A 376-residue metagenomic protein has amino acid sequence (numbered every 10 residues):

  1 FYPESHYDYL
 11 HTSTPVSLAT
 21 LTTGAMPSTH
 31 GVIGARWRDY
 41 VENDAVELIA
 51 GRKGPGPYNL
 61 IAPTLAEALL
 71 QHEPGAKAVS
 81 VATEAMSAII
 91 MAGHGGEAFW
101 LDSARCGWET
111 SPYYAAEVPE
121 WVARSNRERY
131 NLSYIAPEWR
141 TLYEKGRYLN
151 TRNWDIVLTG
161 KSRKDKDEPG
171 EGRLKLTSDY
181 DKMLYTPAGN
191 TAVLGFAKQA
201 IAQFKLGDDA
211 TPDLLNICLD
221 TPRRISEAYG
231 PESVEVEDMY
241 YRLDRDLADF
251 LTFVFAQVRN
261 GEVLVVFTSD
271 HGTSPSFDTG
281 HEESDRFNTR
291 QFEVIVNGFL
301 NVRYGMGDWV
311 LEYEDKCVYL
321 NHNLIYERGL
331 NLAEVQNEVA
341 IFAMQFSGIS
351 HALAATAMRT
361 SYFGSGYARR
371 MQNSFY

Functional and structural regions predicted by a protein language model:
F1, T14-L21, I61-L65, P74 (+8 more regions): Stable alpha-helical elements in mature extracytoplasmic
F1-T20, G24-M26, K77-V81: Short, structured active-site-proximal loop/turn typified by the sulfatase FGly-forming signature C/S-X-P-X-R
H6-D8, G51-G56, Y180-P187, G230-E237 (+1 more regions): Second-shell loop/turn segments in exported
M26, G34-T211, D220-E227, I341-F342 (+1 more regions): His/Asp/Glu-rich, glycine-adjacent segments that coordinate divalent cations and/or stabilize oxyanion chemistry on
Y40, A45-V46, Y58-A66, E84-M86 (+4 more regions): Active-site neighborhoods of enzymes that stabilize oxyanions during catalysis
G93-A104, Y229-E237, G272-F292, Y367-Q372: Short secondary-structure boundary/capping segments
C218-D220, S274: Mobile, glycine-rich extracellular loop/lid and propeptide segments that shape or gate substrate/ligand access
R242-E283: Metal-dependent active-site segment of extracytoplasmic phospho-/sulfohydrolases and closely related
